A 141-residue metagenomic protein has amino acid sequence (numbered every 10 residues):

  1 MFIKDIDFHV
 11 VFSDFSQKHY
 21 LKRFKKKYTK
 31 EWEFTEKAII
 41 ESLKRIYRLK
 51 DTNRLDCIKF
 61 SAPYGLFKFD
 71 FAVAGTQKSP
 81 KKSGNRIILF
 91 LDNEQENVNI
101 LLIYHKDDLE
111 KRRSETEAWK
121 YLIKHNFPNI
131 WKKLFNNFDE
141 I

Functional and structural regions predicted by a protein language model:
M1-K44, N129-I141: Arg/Lys-rich, positively charged N-terminal/basic patches that mediate binding to nucleic acids
F2, I58-F60, L91: A general structural signal for short secondary-structure junctions and capping/turn motifs
K4, A74, K78-I141: Enriched for short, Lys/Arg-rich terminal
V10, K22, C57, D108-L109 (+1 more regions): Alpha-helical interaction segments
L43, Y47, N93-E96: Short alpha-helix boundary/capping elements
R45-Q77: A short, surface-exposed loop/turn module that caps and links secondary-structure elements
